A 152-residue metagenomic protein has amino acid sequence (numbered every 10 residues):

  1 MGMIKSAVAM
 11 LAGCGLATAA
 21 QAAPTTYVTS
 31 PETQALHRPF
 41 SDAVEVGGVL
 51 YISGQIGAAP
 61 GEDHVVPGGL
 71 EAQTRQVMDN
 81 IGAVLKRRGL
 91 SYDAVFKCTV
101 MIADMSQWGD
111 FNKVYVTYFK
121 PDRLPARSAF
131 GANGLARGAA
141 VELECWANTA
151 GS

Functional and structural regions predicted by a protein language model:
I4-D79, A83-F96, I102-S152: N-terminal presequence-like segments and the immediate start of the first folded domain
